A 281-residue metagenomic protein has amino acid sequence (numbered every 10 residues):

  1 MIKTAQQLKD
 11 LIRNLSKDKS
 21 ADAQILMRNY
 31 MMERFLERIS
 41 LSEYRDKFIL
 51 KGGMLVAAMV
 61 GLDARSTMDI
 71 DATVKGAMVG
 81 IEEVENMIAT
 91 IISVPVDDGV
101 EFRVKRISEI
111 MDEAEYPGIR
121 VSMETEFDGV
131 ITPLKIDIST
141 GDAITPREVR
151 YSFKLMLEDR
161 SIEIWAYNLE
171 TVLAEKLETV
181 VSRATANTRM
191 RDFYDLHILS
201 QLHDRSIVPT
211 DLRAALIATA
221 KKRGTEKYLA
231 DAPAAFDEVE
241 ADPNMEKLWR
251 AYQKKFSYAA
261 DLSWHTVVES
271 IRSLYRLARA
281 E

Functional and structural regions predicted by a protein language model:
M1-F48, A57-S66, I70-E281: Structured mid-to-C-terminal alpha-helical surface segments
